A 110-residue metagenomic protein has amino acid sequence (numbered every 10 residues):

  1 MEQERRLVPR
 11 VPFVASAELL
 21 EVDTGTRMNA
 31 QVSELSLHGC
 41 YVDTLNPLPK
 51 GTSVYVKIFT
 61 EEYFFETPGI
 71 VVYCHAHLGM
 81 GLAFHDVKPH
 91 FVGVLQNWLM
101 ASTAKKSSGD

Functional and structural regions predicted by a protein language model:
M1-L35, Q96-D110: N-terminal helix initiation/capping motif
V8, D43-P47: Short, surface-exposed secondary-structure edge patches
A15-E21, G51-F64: Short conserved beta-strand and strand-loop elements enriched in small hydrophobics with frequent Asp/Gly
V22-T24, L37, C74-G79: Short, conserved beta-turn/loop elements at beta-strand boundaries and strand-helix junctions
V32, G69-V71: Conserved hydrophobic positions within beta-strands
Y41-T44, H77-D86: Short, solvent-exposed secondary-structure boundary/capping segments
G81, P89-L99: A short macromolecule-binding patch
